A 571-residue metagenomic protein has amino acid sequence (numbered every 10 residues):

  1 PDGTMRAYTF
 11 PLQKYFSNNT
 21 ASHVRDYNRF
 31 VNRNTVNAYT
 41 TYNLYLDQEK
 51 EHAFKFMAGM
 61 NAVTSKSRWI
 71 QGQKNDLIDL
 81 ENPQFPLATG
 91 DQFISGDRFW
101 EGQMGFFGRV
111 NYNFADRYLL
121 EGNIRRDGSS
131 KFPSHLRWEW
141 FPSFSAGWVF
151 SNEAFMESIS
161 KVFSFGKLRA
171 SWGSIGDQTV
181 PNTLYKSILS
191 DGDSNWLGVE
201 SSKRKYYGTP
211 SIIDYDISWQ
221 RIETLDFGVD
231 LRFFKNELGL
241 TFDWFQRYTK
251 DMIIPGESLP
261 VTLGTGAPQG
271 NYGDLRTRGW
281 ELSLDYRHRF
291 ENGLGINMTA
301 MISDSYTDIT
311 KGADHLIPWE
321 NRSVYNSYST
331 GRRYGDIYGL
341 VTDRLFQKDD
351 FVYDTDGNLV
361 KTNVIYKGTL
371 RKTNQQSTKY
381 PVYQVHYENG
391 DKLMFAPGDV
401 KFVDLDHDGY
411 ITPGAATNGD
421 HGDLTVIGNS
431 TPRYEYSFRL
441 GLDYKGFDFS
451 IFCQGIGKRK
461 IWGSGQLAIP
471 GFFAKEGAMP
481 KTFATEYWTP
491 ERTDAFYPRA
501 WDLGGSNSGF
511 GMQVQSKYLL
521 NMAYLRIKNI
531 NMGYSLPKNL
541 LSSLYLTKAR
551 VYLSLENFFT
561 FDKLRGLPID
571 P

Functional and structural regions predicted by a protein language model:
P1, F16-G335, F510, V514-P571: Extracellular/periplasmic, surface-exposed regions of secreted and cell-surface proteins
D2-S22, L197-Y207, S258-P268, Q376-T417: Solvent-exposed loop segments that connect transmembrane elements
S129, L393-F395, F402-V403, I456-R550 (+1 more regions): Extracytoplasmic gating/loop element in the C-terminal half of outer-membrane beta-barrel translocons and assembly
R287-V426, T489, K563: Conserved small-residue
T431-P432: Extracellular/lumenal carbohydrate-interaction signature centered on repeated Trp-anchored short motifs
